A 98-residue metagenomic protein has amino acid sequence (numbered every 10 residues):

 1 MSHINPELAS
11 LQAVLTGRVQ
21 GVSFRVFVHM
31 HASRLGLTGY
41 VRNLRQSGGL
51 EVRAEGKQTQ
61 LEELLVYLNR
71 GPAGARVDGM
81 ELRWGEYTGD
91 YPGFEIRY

Functional and structural regions predicted by a protein language model:
M1-Y98: Intrinsically disordered, low-complexity, mixed-charge
